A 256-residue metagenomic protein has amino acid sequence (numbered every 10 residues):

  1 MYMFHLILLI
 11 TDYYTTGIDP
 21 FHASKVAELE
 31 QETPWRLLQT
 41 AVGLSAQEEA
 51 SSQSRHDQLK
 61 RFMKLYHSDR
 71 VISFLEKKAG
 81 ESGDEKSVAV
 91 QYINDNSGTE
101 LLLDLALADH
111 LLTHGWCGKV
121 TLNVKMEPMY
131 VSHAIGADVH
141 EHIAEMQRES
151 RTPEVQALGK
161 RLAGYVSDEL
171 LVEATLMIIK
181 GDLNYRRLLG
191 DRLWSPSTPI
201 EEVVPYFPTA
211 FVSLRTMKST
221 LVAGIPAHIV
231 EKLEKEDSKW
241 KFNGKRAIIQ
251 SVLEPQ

Functional and structural regions predicted by a protein language model:
M1-L6, F21, L29, L112 (+5 more regions): A structure-centric feature marking long, well-folded core domains of fungal metabolic enzymes and membrane transporters
M1-S87, V252-Q256: Non-catalytic accessory regions outside enzyme or core folds
L8, E76-A79, L112-W116, P128: Hydrophobic/aromatic-lined pockets within catalytic cores
E85-A89, C117, A174: A general structural motif
A89-N96: Short glycine-rich or small-residue beta-strand-to-loop segments that form or flank ligand, phosphate, metal/Fe-S
N96-G98, M126: Residue-level signal for short, function-critical loop segments
T99-T121: Histidine-anchored nucleotide/phosphate-binding helix
K119, V124-M126, S132-Q256: C-terminal functional extensions of proteins
